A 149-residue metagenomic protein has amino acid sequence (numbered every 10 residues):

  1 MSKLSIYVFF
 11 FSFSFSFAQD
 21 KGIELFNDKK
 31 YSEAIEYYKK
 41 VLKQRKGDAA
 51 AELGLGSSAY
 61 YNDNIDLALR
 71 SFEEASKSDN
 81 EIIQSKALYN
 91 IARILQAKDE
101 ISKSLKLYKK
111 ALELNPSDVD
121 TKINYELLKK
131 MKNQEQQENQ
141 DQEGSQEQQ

Functional and structural regions predicted by a protein language model:
L4-F13: Sec-dependent N-terminal signal peptides
F17, K43-Q44, A51, D79-Q84 (+1 more regions): Short coil/turn linker motifs that delimit alpha-helical repeat modules in TPR/alpha-solenoid proteins
F17-Q44, Y61: Alpha-helical segment of the N-proximal tetratricopeptide repeat
E33, Y37-K40, G54, S71-E74: Residue-level detector of alpha-helical secondary structure
K40-N62, N115: Short, charge-rich amphipathic alpha-helical segments embedded in non-transmembrane helical bundles/solenoids
N62-Q149: Feature detects intrinsically disordered, low-complexity acidic/polar segments
